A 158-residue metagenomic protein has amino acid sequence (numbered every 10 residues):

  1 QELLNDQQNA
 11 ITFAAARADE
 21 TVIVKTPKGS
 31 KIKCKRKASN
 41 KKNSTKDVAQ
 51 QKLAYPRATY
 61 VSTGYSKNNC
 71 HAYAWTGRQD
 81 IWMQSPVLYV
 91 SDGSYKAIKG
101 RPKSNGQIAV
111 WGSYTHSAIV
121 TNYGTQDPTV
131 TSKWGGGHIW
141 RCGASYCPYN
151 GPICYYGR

Functional and structural regions predicted by a protein language model:
Q1-N9: Sec-dependent, cleavable N-terminal signal peptides
N9-S91: N-terminal capping segments
F13, R17-V22, K31-K33, A38 (+1 more regions): Active-site or metal-binding loop neighborhoods of secreted/extracellular toxin and effector enzymes
Y73-W75, Y95, Y155-Y156: Aromatic side chains
M83-W140: ...with weaker cross-activation on analogous glycine-rich loops/strands in unrelated enzymes
